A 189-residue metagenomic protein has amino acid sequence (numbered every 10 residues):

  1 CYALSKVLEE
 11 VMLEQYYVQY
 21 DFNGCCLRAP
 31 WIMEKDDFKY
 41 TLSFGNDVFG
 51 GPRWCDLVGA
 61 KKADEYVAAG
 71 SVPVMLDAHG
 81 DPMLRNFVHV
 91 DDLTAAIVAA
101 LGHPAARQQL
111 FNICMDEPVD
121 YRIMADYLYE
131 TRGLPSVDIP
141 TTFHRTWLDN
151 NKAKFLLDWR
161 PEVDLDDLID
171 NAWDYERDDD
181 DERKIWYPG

Functional and structural regions predicted by a protein language model:
S5-L8: Active-site helix of classical SDR
V11-L84: NAD(P)-dependent short-chain dehydrogenase/reductase
C26-A29, D56, M75, D81 (+4 more regions): Conserved loop-to-helix N-cap of the C-terminal "lid" that shapes the substrate pocket in Rossmann-like
D36, P104, R132-P135, E176-D180: A general structural signal marking secondary-structure boundaries and capping sites
L84, T94-H144, N150: Mid/C-terminal beta-alpha module of Rossmann-like enzyme folds, strongest in SDR-family dehydrogenases/epimerases
V90-V98, D166-D170: Short, amphipathic alpha-helical "lid/cap" segments that border enzyme active or binding sites
L165-G189: Amphipathic terminal alpha-helices
